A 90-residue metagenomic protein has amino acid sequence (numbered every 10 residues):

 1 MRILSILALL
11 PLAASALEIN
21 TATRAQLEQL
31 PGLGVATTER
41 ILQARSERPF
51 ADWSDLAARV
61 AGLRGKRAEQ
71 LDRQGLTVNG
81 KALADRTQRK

Functional and structural regions predicted by a protein language model:
M1-A16: Classic N-terminal secretory signal peptides
L17-A25, S54-K90: C-terminal extensions
L27, T38-L42, L56: Short alpha-helical segments in extracytoplasmic peptidoglycan/chitin-binding modules and envelope-associated proteins
G34-V35, R64: Small-residue hinge/turn detector
A44-P49: Residue-level signature of tetratricopeptide-repeat
